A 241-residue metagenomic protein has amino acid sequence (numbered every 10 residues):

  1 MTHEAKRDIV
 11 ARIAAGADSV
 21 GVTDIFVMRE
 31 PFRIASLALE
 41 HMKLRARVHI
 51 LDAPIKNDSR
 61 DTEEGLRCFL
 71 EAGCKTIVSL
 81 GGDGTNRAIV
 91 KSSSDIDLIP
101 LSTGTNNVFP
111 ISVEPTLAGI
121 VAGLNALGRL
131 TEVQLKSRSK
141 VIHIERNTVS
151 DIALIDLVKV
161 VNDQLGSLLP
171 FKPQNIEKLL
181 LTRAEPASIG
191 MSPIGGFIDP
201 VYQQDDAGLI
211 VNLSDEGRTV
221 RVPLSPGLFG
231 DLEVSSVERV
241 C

Functional and structural regions predicted by a protein language model:
M1-T76, T131: ATP/NTP phosphate-donor binding region
R7, S19, D24, S59-E145 (+1 more regions): Active-site histidine-anchored catalytic micro-motif
E30, G82, N162: Flexible loop residues that form catalytic and substrate-binding hotspots at small-molecule/glycan-binding clefts
F32, T105, V161: Short, glycine/serine-rich, charged loops/turns that create anion-binding and catalytic segments at active sites
R33, G84-T85, L165: Glycine-rich nucleotide phosphate-binding loop and flanking beta-alpha elements of Rossmann-like dinucleotide-binding
L39-M42, R47, K91, I120-A122 (+1 more regions): A generic membrane alpha-helix/interface feature
T131-V240: ATP/pyrophosphate-binding catalytic subdomain of soluble kinases
